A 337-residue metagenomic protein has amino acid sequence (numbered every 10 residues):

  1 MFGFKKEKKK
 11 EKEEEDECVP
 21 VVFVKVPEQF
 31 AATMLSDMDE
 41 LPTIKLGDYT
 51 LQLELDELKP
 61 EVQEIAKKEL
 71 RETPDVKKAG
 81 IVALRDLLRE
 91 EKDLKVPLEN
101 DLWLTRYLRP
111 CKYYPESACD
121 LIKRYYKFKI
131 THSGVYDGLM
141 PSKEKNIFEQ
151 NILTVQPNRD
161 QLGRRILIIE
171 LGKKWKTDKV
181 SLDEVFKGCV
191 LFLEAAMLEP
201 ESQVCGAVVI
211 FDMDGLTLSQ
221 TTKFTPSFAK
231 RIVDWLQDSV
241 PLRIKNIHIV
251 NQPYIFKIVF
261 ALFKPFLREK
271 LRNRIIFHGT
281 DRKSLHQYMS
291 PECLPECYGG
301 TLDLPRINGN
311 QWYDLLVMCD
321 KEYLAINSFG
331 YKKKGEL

Functional and structural regions predicted by a protein language model:
M1-L337: Basic, amphipathic alpha-helical/coil surface patches used to engage anionic, phosphate-bearing ligands and membranes
